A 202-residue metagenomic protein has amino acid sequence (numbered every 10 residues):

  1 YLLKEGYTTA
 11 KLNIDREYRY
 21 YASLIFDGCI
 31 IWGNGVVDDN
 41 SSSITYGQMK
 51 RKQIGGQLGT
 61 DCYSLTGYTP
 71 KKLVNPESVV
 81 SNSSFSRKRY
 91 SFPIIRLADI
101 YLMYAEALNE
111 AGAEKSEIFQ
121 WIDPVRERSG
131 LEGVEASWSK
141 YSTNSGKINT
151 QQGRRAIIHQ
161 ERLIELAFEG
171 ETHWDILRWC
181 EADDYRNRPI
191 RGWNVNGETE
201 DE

Functional and structural regions predicted by a protein language model:
Y1-E202: Acidic/polar-rich alpha-helix caps and helix-coil junctions
